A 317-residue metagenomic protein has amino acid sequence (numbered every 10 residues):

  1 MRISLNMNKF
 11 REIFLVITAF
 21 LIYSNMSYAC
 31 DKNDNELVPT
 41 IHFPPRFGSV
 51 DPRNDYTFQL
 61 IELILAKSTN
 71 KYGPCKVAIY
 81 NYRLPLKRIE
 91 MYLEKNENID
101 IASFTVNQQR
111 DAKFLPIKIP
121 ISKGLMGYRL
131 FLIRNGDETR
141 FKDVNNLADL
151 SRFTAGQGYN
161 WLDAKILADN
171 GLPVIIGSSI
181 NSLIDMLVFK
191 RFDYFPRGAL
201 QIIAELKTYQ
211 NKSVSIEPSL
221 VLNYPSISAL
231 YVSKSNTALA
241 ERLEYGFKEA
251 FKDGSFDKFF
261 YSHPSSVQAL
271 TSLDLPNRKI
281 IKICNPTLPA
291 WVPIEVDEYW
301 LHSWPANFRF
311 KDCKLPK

Functional and structural regions predicted by a protein language model:
N33-K113, L243: Extracytoplasmic small-molecule ligand-binding "clamshell" domains of the periplasmic binding protein/Venus flytrap
E36-N54, D143-N160, D193-Y194: Short loop->beta-strand "edge-of-pocket" segments that line small-molecule binding or catalytic clefts across diverse
F43, G124-L130, D137, K207-E244 (+3 more regions): Periplasmic-binding protein-like
I61-K76, D143-D149, Y159-S179, L206-N211: Ligand-binding cleft/hinge of the Venus flytrap
I79-I99, D169, N181-L200: Short helices/loops that flank or line small-molecule/ion binding pockets
I101-K113, Y194-E217, V221: A ligand-binding cleft/hinge motif common to bilobed small-molecule-binding domains
P120-K165: A conserved helix-loop-strand patch within extracytoplasmic ligand-binding domains of the periplasmic binding
G158-D169, F247-K317: Ligand-binding clefts/hinges and TM-proximal coupling segments of bilobed small-molecule sensing domains
